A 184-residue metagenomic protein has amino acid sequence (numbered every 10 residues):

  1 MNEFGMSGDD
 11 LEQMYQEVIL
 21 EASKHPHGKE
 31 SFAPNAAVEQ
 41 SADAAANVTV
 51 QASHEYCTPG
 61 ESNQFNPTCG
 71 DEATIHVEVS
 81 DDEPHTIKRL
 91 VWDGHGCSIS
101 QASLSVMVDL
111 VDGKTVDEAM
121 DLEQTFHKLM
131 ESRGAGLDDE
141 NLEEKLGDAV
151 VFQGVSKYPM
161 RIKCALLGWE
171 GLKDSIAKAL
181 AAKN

Functional and structural regions predicted by a protein language model:
M1-S53, K114-N184: C-terminal binding/interaction regions
Q13, E17, P67-D71, C97 (+1 more regions): Alpha-helix initiation and capping sites
H25-G94: Structured beta-strand/loop patches that form or line metal/cofactor-binding pockets in enzymes
G70, G94-G96, G113, G154: Glycine-centered flexibility sites
D93-G96, S100, R161: Short, conserved glycine- and acidic-residue-centered signature motifs in active-site or ligand-binding loops
I99-L104, C164-L167: Catalytic-loop motifs flanking and including active-site residues across diverse enzymes
S103-K114: Alpha-helical support elements that line or immediately flank enzyme active sites and cofactor-binding pockets
